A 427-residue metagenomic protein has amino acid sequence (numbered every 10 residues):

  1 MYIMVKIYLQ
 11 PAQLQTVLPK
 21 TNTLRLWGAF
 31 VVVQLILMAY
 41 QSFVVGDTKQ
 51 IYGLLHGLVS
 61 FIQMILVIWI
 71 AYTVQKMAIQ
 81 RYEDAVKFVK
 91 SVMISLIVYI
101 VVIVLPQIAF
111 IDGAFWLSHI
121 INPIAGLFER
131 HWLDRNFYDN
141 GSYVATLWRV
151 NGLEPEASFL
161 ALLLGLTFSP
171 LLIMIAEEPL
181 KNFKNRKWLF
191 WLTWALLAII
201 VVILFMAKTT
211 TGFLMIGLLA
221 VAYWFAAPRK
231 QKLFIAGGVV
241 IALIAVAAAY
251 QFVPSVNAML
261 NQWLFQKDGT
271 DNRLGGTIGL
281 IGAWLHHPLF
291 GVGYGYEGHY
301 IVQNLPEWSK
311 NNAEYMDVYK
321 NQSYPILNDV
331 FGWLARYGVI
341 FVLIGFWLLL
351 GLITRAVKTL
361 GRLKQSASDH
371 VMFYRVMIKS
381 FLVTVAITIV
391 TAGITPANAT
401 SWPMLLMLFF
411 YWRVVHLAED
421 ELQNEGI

Functional and structural regions predicted by a protein language model:
M1-I70, V385: N-terminal hydrophobic segments of proteins, predominantly signal-anchor/transmembrane helices of inner/organellar
Y2-Q15, A71-A85, L171-K181, V221-K230 (+2 more regions): Structural signal for the C-terminal ends of transmembrane alpha-helices and the immediately following loop
M4, T167, A220, G351 (+2 more regions): Transmembrane alpha-helices of multi-pass inner-membrane enzymes
L14-F30, A85-V92, W188-T193, A367-S380: Membrane-interfacial loop-to-transmembrane alpha-helix junctions, especially the N-terminal start
I68-A71, V86-S118, N122-K208, G212-A226 (+1 more regions): Alpha-helical transmembrane segments of multi-pass inner-membrane proteins
V101-A114, L204-A207, W224-Q266, G282: A membrane-periplasm/extracellular boundary helix in multi-pass inner-membrane enzymes that assemble envelope glycans
I175-L180, R186, T193, R336-V385: Hydrophobic transmembrane alpha-helices and their immediate junctions
V256, N261-I278, H286, F290-Y337: Long extracytoplasmic/lumenal interhelical loops at the membrane interface of multi-pass membrane proteins
